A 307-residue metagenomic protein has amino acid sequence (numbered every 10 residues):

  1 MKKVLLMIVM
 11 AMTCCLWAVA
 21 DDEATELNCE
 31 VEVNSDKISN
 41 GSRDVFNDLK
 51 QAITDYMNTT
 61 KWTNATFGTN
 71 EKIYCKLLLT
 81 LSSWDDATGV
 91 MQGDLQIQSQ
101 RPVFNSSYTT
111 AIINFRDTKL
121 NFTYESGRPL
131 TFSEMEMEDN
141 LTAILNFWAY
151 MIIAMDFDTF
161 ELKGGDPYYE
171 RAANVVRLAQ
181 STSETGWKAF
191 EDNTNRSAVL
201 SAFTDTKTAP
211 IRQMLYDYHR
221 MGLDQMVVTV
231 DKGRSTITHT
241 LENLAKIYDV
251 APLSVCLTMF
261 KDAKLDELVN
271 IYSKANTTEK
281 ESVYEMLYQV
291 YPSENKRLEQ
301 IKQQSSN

Functional and structural regions predicted by a protein language model:
M1-V4: Positively charged n-region of N-terminal signal peptides that target proteins for export
M7-C15: Bacterial N-terminal signal peptides
D22-Q92, V103-N105: Start-of-domain marker
E32, L215-N307: A cross-kingdom marker for long, charged
D36-R43, T131-D139, D249: Second-shell loop/turn segments in exported
T54-W62, A154-F157, V269, S273: Sec-exported extracytoplasmic/periplasmic mature domains
A87-S201: Acidic/His-rich structured neighborhood in mature extracellular/periplasmic domains
E161-L253: Flexible, glycine-rich surface segments
